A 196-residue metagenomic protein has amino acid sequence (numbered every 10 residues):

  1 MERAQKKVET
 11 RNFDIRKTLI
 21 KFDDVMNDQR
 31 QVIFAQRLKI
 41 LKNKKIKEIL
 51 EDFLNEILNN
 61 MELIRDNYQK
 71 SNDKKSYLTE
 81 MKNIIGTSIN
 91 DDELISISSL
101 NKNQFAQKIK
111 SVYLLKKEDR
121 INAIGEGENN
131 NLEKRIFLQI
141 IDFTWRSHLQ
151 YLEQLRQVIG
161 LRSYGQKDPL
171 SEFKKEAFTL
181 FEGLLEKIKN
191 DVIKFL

Functional and structural regions predicted by a protein language model:
M1-L196: Extended, charged helical/alpha-beta scaffold domains that provide interaction surfaces
